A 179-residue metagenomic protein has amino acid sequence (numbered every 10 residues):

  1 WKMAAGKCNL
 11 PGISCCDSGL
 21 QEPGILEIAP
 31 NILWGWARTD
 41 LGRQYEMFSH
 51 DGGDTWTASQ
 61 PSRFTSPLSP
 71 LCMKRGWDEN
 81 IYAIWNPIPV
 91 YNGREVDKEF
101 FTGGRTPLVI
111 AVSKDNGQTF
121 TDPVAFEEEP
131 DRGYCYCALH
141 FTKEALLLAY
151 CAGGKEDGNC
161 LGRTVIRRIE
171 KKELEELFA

Functional and structural regions predicted by a protein language model:
W1-A179: Asp-box/BNR beta-propeller blade signature and adjacent active/binding-site loops in extracellular glycan-interacting
